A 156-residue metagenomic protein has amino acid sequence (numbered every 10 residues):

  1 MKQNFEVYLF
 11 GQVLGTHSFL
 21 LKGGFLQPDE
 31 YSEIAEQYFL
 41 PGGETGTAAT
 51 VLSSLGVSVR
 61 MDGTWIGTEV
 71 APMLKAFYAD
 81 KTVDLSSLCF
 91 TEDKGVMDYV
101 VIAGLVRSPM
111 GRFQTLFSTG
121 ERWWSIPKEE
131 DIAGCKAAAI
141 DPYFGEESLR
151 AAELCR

Functional and structural regions predicted by a protein language model:
M1-D62, E69-M73, D80: Glycine-rich phosphate/adenosyl-contacting loop at the front of the ribokinase-like
M1-G15, R60, T64, A76-F90 (+1 more regions): Ribokinase/PfkB-type carbohydrate-kinase core domain
E92-K94: Short, glycine-/polar-rich solvent-exposed loops and beta-turns at beta-strand/coil boundaries
V96-Y99: Short alpha-helix plus adjacent loop in nuclease-associated cores
